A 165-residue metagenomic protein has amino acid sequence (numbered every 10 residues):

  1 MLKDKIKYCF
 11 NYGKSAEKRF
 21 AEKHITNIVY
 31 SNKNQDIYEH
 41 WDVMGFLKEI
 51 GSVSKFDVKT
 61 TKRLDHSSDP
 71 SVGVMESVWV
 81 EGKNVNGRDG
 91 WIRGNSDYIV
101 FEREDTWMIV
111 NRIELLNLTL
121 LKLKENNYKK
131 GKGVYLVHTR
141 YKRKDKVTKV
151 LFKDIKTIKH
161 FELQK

Functional and structural regions predicted by a protein language model:
M1-E39, E49, K62, D69: Acidic-basic catalytic patches of nuclease active cores, encompassing PD-(D/E)XK and other metal-cofactor nuclease
K3-Y8, V29-S31, T60-I109: Catalytic cores of nucleic-acid endonucleases
Y8, I50, E104-K165: Non-catalytic C-terminal interaction segments of nucleic acid-processing enzymes
Q35, M44-K48, D89-I92: Short, conserved, surface-exposed binding loops centered on an aromatic residue
Y38-H40, G51-K55, M75, R93-S96: Short connector loops at helix/strand junctions that flank enzyme active sites, especially segments positioning acidic
V43-G45, G51-H66: Conserved catalytic cores of phosphodiester-cleaving nucleases, focusing on short active-site segments
